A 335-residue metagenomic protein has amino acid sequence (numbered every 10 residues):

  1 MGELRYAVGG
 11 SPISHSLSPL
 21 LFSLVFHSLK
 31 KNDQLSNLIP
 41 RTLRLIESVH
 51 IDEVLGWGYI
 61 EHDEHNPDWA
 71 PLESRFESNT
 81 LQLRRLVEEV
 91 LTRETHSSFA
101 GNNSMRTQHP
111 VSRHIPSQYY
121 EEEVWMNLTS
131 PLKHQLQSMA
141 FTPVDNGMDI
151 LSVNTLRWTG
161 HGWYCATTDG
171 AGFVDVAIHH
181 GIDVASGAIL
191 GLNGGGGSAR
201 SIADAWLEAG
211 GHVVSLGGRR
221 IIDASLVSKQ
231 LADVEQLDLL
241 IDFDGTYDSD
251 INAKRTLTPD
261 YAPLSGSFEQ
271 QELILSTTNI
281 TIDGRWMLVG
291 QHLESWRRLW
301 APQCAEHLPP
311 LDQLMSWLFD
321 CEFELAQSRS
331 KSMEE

Functional and structural regions predicted by a protein language model:
M1-V153, I280, G284, L288 (+3 more regions): N-terminal ligand-binding/catalytic initiation module
G2, V184-A185, L207-G210, S249-L257 (+1 more regions): Short, conserved loop/helix-junction motifs that constitute active-site signature segments in enzyme catalytic cores
R5, W125, I189, L239-I241 (+1 more regions): Structural motif
G9-P12, C165-G172, A177-G211, S215-R219: Glycine-rich adenosine-cofactor-binding loop
V54, I115, R219-D238, D244-N252: Short acidic low-complexity segments
S130-P131, L240-D248, A262-P263: Short glycine-/small-residue-rich Rossmann-like dinucleotide-binding loops
S130-V184: Glycine/small-residue-rich loop that forms an oxyanion/phosphate-binding "nest" at active or ligand-binding sites
N154-W158, G170, Y247-E322: Rossmann-fold NAD(P)-binding glycine/threonine-rich loop
